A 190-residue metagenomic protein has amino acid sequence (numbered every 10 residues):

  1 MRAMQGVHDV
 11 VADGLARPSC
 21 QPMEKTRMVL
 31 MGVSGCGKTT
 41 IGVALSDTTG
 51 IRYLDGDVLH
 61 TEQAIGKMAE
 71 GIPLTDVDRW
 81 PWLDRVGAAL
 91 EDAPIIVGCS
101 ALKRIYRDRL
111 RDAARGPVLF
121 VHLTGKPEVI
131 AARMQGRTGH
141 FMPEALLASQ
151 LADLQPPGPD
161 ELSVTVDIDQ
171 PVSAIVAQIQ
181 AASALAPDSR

Functional and structural regions predicted by a protein language model:
L30: Hydrophobic anchor at the beta1->P-loop junction of P-loop NTPases
V33: P-loop (Walker A) phosphate-binding loop of NTP-binding proteins
K38: Conserved lysine of the Walker
V43-R85: Conserved substrate/cofactor phosphate-moiety recognition/catalytic segment in nucleotide-dependent phosphotransferases
D92-I95: Loop/turn-to-beta-strand initiation segments
A114-R133: Conserved phosphate-donor/acceptor-positioning beta-strand/loop module used by diverse small-molecule
T138-Q178: Small-molecule kinase domains that catalyze NTP-dependent phosphoryl transfer to phosphate-bearing small molecules
